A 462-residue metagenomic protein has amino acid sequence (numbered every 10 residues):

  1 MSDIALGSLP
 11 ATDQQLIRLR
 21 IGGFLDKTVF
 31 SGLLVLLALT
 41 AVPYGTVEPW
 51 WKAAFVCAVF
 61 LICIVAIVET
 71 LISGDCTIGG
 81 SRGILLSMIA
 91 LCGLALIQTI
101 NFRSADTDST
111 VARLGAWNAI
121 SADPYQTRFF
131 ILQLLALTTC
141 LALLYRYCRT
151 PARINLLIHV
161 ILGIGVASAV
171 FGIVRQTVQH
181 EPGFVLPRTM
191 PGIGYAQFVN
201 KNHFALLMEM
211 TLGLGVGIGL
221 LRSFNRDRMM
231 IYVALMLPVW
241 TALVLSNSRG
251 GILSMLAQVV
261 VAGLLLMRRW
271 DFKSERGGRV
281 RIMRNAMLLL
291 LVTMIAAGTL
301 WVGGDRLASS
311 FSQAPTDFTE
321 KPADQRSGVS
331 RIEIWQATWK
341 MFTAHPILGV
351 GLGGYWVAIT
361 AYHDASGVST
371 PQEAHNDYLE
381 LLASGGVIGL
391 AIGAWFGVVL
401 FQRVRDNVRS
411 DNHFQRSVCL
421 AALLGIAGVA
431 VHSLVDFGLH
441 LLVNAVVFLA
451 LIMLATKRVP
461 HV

Functional and structural regions predicted by a protein language model:
M1-G163, G217-V233, V260-V292, L300 (+3 more regions): Transmembrane signal-anchor hairpin modules in multi-pass inner-membrane enzymes, especially those that act on
D3-A5, P10, T99-A122, A167-E209 (+5 more regions): Membrane-interfacial helix-loop-helix modules of multi-pass inner-membrane proteins that assemble, modify, or transport
T40-V47, N200, E380-G385, V418-A450 (+1 more regions): Membrane helix-loop boundary segments at the extracytoplasmic
P43-F55, F130, G172, V199-N202 (+5 more regions): Helix-loop-helix junctions and helix-breaking kinks within/between transmembrane helices of multi-pass membrane
T46, R113-Q133, M190-A205, A323-S327 (+2 more regions): Short aromatic-rich membrane-water interface segments that cap or initiate transmembrane helices in multi-pass membrane
G93, N101, V170-Q179, L186 (+4 more regions): A membrane-periplasm/extracellular boundary helix in multi-pass inner-membrane enzymes that assemble envelope glycans
Q98, N200, E320-Q325, S330-P371 (+2 more regions): TM-adjacent membrane-interface loops and short helices in multi-pass inner/ER membrane proteins
V387-L420: Hydrophobic transmembrane alpha-helices and their immediate junctions
